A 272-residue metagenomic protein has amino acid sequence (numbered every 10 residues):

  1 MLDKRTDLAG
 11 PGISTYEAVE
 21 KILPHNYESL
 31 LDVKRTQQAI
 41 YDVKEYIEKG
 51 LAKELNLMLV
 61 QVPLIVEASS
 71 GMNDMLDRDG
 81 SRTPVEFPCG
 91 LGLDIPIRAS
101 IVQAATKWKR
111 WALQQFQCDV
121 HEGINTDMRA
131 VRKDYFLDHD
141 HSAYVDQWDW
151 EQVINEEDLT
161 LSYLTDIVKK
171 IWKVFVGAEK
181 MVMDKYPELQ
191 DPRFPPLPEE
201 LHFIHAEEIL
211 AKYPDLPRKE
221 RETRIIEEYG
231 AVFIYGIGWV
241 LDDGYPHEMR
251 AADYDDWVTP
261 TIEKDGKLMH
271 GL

Functional and structural regions predicted by a protein language model:
L2-D7, P11-H141, D149-V153: Class II aminoacyl-tRNA synthetase-like tRNA-binding/catalytic domains
D32, T36, K53, G71 (+2 more regions): Alpha-helix capping and helix-coil boundary motifs
D42, V145, Y229: Short, well-structured alpha-helical interface segments that form or flank functional binding sites
G50, E54-M58, V174-A178, V182 (+2 more regions): Short secondary-structure junctions and interdomain/linker hinges
G92-R110, S162-I167, A211-I237: Hydrophobic transmembrane alpha-helix bundles
W111-T126, K180-K185, I237-T261: A short, terminal or domain-edge coil/loop segment
H121, T126-D215: Extended, charged alpha-beta segments that form solvent-exposed binding/catalytic grooves in nucleic-acid-handling
F203-L272: A translation/RNA-centric and nucleic-acid-associated enzymatic feature enriched in Class II aminoacyl-tRNA synthetases
